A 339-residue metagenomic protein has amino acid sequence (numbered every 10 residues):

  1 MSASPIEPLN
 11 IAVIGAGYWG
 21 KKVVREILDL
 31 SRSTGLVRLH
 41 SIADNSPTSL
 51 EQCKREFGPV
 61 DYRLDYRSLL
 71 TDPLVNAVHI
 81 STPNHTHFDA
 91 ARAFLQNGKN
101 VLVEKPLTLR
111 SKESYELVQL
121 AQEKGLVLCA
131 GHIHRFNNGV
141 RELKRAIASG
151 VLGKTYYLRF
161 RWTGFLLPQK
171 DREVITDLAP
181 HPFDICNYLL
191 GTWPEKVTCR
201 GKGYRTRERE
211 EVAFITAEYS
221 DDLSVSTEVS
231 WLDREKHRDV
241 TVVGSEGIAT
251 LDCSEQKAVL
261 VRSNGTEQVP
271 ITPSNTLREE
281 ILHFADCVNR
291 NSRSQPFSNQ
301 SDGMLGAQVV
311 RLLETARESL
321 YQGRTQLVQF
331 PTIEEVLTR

Functional and structural regions predicted by a protein language model:
M1-F57: N-terminal Rossmann-like dinucleotide-binding module
M1-P5, V13, A77-H79, L126 (+2 more regions): C-terminal helix-rich "cap/oligomerization" subdomain common to oxidoreductases
G20, V103, L128-A130, R159 (+1 more regions): Hydrophobic residues in well-ordered beta-strands that form the structural core
K22, N45, S49, L251 (+3 more regions): Active-site loop of classical SDR/Rossmann-like NAD(P)-dependent oxidoreductases, centered on the catalytic Tyr-X3-Lys
F57-L120: Beta-loop-alpha module in the N-terminal Rossmann-like domain of NAD(P)-dependent dehydrogenases, especially those
T108-L166: A contiguous active-site-proximal alpha/beta segment in oxidoreductase catalytic domains
G131-N138, T163-P194, E211, E280 (+1 more regions): Mid-domain beta-loop-alpha active-site segment that forms a flexible, acidic cofactor/metal-binding surface
H181-K257, R278-Q295, I333-R339: Contiguous beta-strand/loop segments that form the cofactor/metal-binding neighborhood of enzyme cores
